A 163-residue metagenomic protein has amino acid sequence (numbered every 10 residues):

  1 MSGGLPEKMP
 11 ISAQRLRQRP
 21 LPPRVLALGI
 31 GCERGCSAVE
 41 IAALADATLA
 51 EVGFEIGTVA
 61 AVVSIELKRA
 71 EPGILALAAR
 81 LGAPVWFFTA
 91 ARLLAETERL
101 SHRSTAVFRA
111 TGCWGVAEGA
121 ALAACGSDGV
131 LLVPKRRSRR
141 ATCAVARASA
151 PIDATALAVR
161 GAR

Functional and structural regions predicted by a protein language model:
M1-R163: SAM-dependent methyltransferases
